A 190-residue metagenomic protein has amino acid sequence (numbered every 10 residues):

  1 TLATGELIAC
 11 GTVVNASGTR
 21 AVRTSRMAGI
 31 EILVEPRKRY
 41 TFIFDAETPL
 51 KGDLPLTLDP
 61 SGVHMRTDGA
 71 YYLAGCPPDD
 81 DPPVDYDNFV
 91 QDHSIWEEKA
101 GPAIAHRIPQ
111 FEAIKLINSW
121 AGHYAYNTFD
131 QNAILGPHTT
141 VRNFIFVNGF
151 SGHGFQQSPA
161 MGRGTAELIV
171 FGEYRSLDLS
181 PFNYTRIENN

Functional and structural regions predicted by a protein language model:
L2, M27-E31, T48, R107 (+2 more regions): Short, glycine/charged-enriched secondary-structure capping and boundary segments
E6, V22, Y40, V63 (+3 more regions): Glycine-centered loop/turn positions within well-structured domains that cap or flank conserved ligand/cofactor-binding
E6-D53: Central helical "cap/lid" subdomain
R20, K38, S61, Q131 (+1 more regions): A generic "binding-loop/recognition-motif" signal
T24-R26, V84, Q156-Q157: Short glycine-/acidic-enriched loop or helix-start segments at secondary-structure transitions that form or flank
A46-N143: Active-site lid/adjacent beta-loop-alpha segment flanking the redox-cofactor pocket in flavoenzymes
P102-N190: C-terminal catalytic lobe of FAD-dependent flavoproteins
